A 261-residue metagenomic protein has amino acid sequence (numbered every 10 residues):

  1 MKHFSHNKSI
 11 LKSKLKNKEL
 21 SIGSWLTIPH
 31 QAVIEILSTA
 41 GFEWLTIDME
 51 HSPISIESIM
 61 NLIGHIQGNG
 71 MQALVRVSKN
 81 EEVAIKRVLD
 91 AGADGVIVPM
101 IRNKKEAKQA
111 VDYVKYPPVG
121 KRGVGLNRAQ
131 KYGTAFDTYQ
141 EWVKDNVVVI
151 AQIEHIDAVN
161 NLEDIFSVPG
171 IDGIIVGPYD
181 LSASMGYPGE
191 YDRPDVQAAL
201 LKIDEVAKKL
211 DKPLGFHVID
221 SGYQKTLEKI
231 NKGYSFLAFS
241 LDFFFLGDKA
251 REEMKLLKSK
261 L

Functional and structural regions predicted by a protein language model:
M1-L261: Expand to "…catalyze enediolate/carbanion chemistry for C-C bond making/breaking, isomerization, decarboxylation
